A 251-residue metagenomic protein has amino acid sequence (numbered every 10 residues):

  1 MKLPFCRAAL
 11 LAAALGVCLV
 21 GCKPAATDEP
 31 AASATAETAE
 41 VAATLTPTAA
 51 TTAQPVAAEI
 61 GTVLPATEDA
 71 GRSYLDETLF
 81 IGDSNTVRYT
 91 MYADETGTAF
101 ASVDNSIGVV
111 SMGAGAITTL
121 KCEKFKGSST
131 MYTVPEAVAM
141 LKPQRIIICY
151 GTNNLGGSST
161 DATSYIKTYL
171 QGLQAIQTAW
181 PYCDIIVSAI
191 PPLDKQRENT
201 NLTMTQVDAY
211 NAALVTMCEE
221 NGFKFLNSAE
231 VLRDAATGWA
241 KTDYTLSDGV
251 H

Functional and structural regions predicted by a protein language model:
M1-T62, I146, L170-I185, Y210-L214 (+3 more regions): Gram-positive cell-envelope targeting signals
A34, V41-I81, T86-T90, T96: Basic, amphipathic N-terminal segments that precede the first structured/catalytic domain
R72-K167: Conserved SGNH/GDSL esterase-like catalytic core that processes O-acyl groups on lipids and polysaccharides
S84-R88, Y92, A137-M140, G172-A179 (+2 more regions): Structured segments of extracytoplasmic/periplasmic soluble domains in secreted or envelope-associated proteins
C149-N153, A175-D208: Active-site segments of SGNH/GDSL-like serine hydrolases that catalyze O-acetyl group transfer/hydrolysis on lipids
A162-G172, M204-Y210: Charged helix-capping and loop-helix junction motifs
P192-H251: Catalytic His-Asp segment of secreted/periplasmic serine-dependent ester chemistry enzymes
